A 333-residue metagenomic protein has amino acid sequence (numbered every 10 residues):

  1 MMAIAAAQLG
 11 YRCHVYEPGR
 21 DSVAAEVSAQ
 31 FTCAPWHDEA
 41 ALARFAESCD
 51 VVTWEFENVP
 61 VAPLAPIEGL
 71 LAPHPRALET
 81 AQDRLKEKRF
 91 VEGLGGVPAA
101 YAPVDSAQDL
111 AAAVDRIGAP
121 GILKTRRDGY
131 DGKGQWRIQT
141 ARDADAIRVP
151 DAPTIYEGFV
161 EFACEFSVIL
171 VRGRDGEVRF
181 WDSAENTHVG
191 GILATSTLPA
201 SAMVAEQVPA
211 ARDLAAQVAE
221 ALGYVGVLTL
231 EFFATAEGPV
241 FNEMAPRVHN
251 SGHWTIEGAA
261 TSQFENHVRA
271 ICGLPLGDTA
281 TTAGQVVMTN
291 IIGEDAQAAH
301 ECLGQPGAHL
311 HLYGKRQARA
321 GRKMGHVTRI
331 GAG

Functional and structural regions predicted by a protein language model:
M1-R89, G93, Q108: ATP-binding N-terminal substructure of ATP-dependent carboxylate-amine bond-forming enzymes
E39-S48, A111-R116, D145-V149: Short amphipathic alpha-helix with an adjacent loop that forms part of the alpha/beta core around
G69-W136, A141: A conserved helix-loop-beta module that forms one wall/lid of the active-site cleft in ATP-utilizing catalytic domains
G134-L230, A234-A236: Internal nucleotide-binding/catalytic subdomain
G191-S201, E243-I256: Short, flexible active-site loops
P209-L230, T235-A236, P246-E294: Active-site "cap" helix and flanking loop/linker of ATP-utilizing ligase/carboxylase catalytic domains
R269-G333: Peripheral (often C-terminal) accessory segments that flank ATP-dependent C-N-forming ligase machineries
